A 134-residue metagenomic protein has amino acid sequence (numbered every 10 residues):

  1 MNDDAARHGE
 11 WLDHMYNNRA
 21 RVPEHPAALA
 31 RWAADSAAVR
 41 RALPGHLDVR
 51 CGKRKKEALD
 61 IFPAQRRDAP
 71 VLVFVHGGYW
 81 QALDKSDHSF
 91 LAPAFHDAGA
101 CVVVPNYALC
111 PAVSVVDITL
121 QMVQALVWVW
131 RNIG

Functional and structural regions predicted by a protein language model:
A6, W11-R67: N-terminal cap/lid segment of alpha/beta-hydrolase-fold proteins
D68-G78: Short beta-strand element of the alpha/beta-hydrolase
G78, C101, N106-C110: Short beta-to-alpha linker loops that shape the active-site pocket of alpha/beta-hydrolase fold enzymes
A82-S86, A112-V113: Short N-terminal helix/helix-N-cap motif within the alpha/beta-hydrolase-1
D84-P105: Short amphipathic alpha-helix adjacent to the substrate-entry channel of hydrolases
V113-G134: Alpha/beta-hydrolase active-site loop
